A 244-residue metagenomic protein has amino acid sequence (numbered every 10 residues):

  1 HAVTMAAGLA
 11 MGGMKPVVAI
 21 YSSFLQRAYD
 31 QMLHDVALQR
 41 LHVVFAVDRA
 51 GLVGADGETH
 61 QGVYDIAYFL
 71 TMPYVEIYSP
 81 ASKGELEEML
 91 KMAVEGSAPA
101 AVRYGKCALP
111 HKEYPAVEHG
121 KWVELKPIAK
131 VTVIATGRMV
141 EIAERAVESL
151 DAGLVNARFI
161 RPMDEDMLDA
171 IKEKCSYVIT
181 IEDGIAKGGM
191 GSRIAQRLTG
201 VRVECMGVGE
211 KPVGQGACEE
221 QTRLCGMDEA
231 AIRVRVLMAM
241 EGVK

Functional and structural regions predicted by a protein language model:
H1-A46, V63-Y64: Thiamine diphosphate
H1-V3, S22-Q26, H60-I66, P80-G84 (+2 more regions): Conserved structured core elements
A2, R40, L52-Q61, E95-K244: Thiamine diphosphate
V17-I20, E76-S79, L154-N156, T180: Short catalytic-loop micro-motif centered on adjacent basic/acidic residues
Q39-L41, D48-E95: Conserved thiamine diphosphate
F45-V47, T180-I181: Short internal beta-strands
